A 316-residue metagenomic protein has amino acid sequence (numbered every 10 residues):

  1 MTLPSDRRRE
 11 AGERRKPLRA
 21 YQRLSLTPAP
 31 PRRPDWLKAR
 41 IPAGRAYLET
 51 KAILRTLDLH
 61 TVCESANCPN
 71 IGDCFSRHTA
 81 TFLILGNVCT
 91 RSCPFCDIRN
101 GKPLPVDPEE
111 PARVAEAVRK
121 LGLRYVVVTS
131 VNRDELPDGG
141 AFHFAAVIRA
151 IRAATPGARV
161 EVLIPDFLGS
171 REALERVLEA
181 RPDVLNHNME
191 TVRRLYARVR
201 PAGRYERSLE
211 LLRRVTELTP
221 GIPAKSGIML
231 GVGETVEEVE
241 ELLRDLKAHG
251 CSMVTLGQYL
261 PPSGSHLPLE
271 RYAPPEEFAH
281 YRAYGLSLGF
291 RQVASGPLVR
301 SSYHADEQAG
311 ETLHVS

Functional and structural regions predicted by a protein language model:
M1-T81, A112, E116-R119, A146-G157 (+2 more regions): Auxiliary Fe-S-binding modules of radical SAM enzymes
V62, L83, N87-T90: Processing junctions and N-termini across compartments
C68, C89, C93-C96: Short cysteine clusters
G72-L83, F95-E109: Iron-sulfur (Fe-S) cluster-binding segments and ferredoxin-like electron-carrier domains, especially [2Fe-2S]
A80, R91, L185: Change "...and in nucleic-acid phosphodiester-cleaving endonucleases..." to "...and in nucleic-acid processing enzymes
I84-L85, V162, S295: Small/polar loops that bind or transfer phosphate-bearing groups
S92, L136, L195, G264 (+1 more regions): Glycine/Thr-rich phosphate-binding loops of Rossmann-like dinucleotide-binding domains
D97-R113, V118-L211, T216, K225 (+2 more regions): Core AdoMet radical
